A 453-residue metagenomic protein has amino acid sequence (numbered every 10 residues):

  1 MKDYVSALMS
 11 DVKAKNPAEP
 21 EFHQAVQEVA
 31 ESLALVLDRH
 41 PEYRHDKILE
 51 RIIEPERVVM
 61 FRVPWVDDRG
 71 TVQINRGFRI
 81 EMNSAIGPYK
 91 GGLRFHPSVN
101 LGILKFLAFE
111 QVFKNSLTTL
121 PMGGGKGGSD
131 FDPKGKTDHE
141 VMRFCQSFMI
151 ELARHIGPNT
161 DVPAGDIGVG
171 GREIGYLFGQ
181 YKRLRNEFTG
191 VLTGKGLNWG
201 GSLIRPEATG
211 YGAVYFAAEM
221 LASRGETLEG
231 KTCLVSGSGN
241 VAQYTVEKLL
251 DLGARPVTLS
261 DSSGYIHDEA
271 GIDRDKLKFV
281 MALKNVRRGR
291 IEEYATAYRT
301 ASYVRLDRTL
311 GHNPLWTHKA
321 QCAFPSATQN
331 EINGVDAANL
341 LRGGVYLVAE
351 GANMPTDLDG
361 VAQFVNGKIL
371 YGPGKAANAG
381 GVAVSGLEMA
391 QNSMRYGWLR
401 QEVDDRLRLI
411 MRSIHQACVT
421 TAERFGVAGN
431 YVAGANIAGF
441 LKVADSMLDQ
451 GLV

Functional and structural regions predicted by a protein language model:
K2-A25, M220, S326, N339-V453: Adenosine-phosphate binding glycine-rich loop
D3, A7, P17-Q24, E28 (+24 more regions): Conserved active-site and cofactor/substrate-binding residues in soluble primary-metabolism enzymes
P20-H23, R39-D46, T119, I156-G165 (+3 more regions): Flexible, glycine/charged-enriched surface loops at secondary-structure junctions
E42-Q73: Structured beta-strand/loop patches that form or line metal/cofactor-binding pockets in enzymes
H96, N115-E229: Glycine/serine-rich phosphate-binding loop and adjoining beta1-alpha1 elements at the start of nucleotide-handling
G196, G201-K319: Glycine-rich phosphate/diphosphate-binding loop of Rossmann-like nucleotide-binding domains
L310-A320, N330-L347: Rossmann-fold NAD(P) dinucleotide-binding segment
